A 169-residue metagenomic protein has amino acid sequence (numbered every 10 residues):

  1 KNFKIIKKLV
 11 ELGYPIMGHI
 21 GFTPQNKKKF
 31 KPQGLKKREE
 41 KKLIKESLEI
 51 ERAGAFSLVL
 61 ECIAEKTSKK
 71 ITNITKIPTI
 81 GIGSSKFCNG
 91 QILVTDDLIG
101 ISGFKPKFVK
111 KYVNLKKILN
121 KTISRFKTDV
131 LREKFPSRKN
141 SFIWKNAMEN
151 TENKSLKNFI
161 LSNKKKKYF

Functional and structural regions predicted by a protein language model:
K1-V113, K117-F169: Alpha/beta enzyme core
